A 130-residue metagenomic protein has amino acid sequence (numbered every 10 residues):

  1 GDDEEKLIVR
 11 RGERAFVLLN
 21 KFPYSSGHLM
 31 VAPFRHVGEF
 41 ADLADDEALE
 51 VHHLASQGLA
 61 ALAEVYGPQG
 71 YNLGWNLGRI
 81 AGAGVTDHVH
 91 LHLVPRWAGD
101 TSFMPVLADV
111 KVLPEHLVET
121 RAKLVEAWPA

Functional and structural regions predicted by a protein language model:
G1-A130: HIT superfamily nucleotide-processing domains
